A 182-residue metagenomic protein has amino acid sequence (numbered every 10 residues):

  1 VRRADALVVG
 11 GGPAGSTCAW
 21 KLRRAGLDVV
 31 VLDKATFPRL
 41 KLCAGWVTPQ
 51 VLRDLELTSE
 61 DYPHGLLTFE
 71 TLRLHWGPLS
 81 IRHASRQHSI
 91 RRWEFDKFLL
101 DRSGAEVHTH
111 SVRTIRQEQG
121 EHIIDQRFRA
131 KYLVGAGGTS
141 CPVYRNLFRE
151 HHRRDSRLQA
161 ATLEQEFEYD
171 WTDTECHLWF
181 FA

Functional and structural regions predicted by a protein language model:
V1-A6: Extreme N-terminal starter segment of soluble prokaryotic enzymes
L7, G11, W20-L42: Glycine-rich FAD pyrophosphate-binding loop
G11, K21, R102-A182: Predominantly flavin-linked oxidoreductase catalytic cores and closely associated redox partners
G15-S16: N-terminal Rossmann-fold NAD(P) dinucleotide-binding loop
A25, W46-P49, E150-R153: Glycine-rich, phosphate-binding/catalytic loops in enzymes
L40-L42, T48, T71, E118-Q119: Short Asp/Glu-rich motifs
W46-L100, H110: A conserved beta-strand/loop capping segment in the N-terminal third of enzymes that catalyze redox or closely related
